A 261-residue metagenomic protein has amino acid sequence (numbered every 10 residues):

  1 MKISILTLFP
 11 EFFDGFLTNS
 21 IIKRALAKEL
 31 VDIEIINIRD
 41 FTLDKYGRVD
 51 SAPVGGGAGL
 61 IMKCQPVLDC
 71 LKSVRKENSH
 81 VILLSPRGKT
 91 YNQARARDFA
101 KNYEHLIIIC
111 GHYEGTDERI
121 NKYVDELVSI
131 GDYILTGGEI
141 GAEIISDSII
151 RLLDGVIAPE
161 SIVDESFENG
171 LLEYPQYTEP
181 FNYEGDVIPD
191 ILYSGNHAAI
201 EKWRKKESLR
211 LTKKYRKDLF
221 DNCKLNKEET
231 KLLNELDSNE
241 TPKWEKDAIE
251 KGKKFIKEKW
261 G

Functional and structural regions predicted by a protein language model:
M1-L71, A198-K213, K217-D221: N-terminal nucleotide/polyanion-binding subdomain common to many enzyme families
S4-L6, E34-I36, H80-I82, L106-I107 (+1 more regions): Hydrophobic/aromatic beta-strand patches that form the interior of the parallel beta-sheet core in alpha/beta enzyme
S20-R24, R97-K101, D125: Short, solvent-exposed amphipathic alpha-helical segments in soluble enzyme and RNA/protein-processing domains
I38-F41, H112-T116: Short glycine-enriched loops at secondary-structure junctions
I61-C110, D117, D154: S-adenosyl-L-methionine/SAH cofactor-binding core of RNA-modifying enzymes
T116-I162, S166: Structured adenosyl-cofactor binding patch, chiefly the S-adenosyl-L-methionine
I140, L152-I191: Internal, active-site/partner-interface "lid" segment
F181-G261: SAM-dependent methyltransferases
